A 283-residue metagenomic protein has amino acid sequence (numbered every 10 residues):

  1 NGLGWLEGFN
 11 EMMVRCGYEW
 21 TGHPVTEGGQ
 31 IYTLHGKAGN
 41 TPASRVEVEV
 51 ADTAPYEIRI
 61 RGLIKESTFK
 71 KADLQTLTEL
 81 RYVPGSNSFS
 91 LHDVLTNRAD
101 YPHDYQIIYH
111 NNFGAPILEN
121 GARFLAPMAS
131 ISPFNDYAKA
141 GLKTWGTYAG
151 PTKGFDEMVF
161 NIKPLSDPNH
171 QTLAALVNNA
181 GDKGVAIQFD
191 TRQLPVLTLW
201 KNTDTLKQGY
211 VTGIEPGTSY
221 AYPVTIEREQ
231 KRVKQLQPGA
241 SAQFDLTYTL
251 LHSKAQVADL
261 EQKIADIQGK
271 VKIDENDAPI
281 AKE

Functional and structural regions predicted by a protein language model:
N1-S90, Y101-D104, N111-K153, M158 (+1 more regions): Surface-exposed acidic/polar loop and edge beta-strand patches at domain peripheries
